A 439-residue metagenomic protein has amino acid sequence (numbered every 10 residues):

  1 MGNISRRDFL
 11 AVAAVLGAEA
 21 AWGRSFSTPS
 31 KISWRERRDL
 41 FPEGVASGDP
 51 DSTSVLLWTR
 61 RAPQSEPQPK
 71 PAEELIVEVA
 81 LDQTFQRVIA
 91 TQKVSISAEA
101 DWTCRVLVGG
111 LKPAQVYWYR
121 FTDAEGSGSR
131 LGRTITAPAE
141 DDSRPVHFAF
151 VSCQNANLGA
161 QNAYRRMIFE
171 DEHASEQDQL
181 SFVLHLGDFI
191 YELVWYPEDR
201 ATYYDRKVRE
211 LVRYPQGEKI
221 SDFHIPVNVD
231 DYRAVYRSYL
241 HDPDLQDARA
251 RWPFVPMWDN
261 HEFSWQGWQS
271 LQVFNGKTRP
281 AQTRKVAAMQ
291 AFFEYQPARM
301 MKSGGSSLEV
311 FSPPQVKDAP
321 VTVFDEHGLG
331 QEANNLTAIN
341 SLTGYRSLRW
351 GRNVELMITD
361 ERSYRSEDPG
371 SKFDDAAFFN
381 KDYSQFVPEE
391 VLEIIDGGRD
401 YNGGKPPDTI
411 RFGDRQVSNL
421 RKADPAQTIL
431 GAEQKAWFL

Functional and structural regions predicted by a protein language model:
G2-L439: Metal-dependent phosphoester/phosphodiester hydrolase catalytic core
